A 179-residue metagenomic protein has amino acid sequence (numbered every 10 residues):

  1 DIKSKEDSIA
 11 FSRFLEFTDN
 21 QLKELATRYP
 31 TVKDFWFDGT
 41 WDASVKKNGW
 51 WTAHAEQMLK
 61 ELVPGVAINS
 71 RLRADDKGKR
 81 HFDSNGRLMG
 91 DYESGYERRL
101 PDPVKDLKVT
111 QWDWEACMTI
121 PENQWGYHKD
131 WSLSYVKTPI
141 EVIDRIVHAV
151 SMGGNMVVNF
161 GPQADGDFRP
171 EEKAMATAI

Functional and structural regions predicted by a protein language model:
D1-I179: Mature catalytic domains of secreted/periplasmic carbohydrate-active enzymes
